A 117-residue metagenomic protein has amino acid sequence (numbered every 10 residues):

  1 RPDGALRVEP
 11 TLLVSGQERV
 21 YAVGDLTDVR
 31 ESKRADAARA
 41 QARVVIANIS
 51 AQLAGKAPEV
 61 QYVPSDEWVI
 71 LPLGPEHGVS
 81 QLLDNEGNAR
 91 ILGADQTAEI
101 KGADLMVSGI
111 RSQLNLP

Functional and structural regions predicted by a protein language model:
R1-R43, A47, A51: FAD-site-proximal beta/loop scaffold in flavoenzymes
P2, P10, P58, P64 (+3 more regions): Proline-rich intrinsically disordered, low-complexity coils
G4, E18-R19, D66-V69, E99: A generic secondary-structure signal marking the coil-to-beta-strand transition
P10-G16, A51-K56, I100-L105, S112-Q113: Short C-terminal domain-edge/linker segments immediately following a structured domain
T27-R30, R34, G55, E67-P72 (+1 more regions): A general structural signal for short secondary-structure boundary/capping elements
S50-R90: Active-site-proximal substrate-binding core of FAD-dependent oxidoreductases
P75-P117: C-terminal auxiliary extensions adjacent to catalytic cores
